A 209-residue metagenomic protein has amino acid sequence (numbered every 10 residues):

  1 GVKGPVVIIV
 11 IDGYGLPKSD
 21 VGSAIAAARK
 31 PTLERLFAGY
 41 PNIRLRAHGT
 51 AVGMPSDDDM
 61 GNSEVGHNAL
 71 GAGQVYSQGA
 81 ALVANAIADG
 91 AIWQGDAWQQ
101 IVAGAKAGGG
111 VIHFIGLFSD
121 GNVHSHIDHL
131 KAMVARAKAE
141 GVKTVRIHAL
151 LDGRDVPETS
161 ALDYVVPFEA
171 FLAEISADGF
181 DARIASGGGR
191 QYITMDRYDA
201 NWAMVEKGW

Functional and structural regions predicted by a protein language model:
G1-V6, G15-I193, A200-K207: Active-site nucleophile/metal-coordination loop of metallo-enzymes that catalyze phosphate/sulfate and related
